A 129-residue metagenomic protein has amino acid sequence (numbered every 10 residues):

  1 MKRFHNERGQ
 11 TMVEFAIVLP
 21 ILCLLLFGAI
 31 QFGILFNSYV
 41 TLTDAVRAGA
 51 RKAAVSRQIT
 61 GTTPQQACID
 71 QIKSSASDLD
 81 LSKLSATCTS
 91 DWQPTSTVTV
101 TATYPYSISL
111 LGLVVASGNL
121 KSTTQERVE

Functional and structural regions predicted by a protein language model:
K2-D70: Alpha-helical assembly-interface signal, strongest on the long, hydrophobic N-terminal helix that forms
Y39, A48-E129: Short, conserved structural patches
